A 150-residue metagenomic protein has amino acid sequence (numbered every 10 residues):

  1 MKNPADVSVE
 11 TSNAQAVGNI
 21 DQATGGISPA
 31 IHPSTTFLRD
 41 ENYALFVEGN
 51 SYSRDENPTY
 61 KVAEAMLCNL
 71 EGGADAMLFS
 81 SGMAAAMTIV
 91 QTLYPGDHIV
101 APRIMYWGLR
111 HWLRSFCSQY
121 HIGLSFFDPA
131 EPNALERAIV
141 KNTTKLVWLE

Functional and structural regions predicted by a protein language model:
M1-H32: Short conserved active-site loop signatures built around small residues
G25, L67, A85, I99 (+1 more regions): Buried hydrophobic positions in well-ordered alpha/beta secondary-structure cores of metabolic enzymes
T36-A84, T92, G108-C117: Conserved N-terminal alpha-helix of the aminotransferase class I/II PLP-enzyme fold
M66, I89, A134-A138: CheY-like receiver
L70-G73, Y94-H98, S118-Y120, T143-V147: Short, surface-exposed connector motifs at secondary-structure boundaries
S80-S81, I104, A130: Short beta->alpha linker loops
Q91-G108, F127: Conserved PLP-anchoring active-site segment centered on the Schiff-base-forming lysine
R114-L149: PLP-dependent aminotransferase-class I/II
